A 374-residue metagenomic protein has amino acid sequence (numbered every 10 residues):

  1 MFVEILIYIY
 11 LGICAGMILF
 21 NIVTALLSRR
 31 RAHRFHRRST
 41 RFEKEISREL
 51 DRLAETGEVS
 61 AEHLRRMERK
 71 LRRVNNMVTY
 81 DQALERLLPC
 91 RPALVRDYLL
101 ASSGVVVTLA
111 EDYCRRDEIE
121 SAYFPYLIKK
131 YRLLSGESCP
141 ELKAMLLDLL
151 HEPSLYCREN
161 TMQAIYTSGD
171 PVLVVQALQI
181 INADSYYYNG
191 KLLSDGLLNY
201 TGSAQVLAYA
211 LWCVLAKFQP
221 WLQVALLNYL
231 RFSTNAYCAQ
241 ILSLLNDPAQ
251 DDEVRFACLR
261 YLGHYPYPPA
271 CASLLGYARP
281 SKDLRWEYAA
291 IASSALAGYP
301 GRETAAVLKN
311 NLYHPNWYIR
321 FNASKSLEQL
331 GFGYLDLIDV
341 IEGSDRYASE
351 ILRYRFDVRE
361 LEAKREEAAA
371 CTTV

Functional and structural regions predicted by a protein language model:
M1-S39: N-terminal signal-anchor transmembrane alpha helix of single-pass membrane proteins, serving as the membrane-anchoring
L26-R115: N-terminal topogenic membrane-targeting module
H36, C114, H151, Y166 (+12 more regions): Alpha-solenoid HEAT/Armadillo repeat architecture
T56, S294-G298, A306-V374: Hydrophilic extracytoplasmic domains
L64-E68, L100-Y113, G136-L149, D170-I181 (+7 more regions): Amphipathic alpha-helical scaffolding segments comprising HEAT/armadillo-like alpha-solenoid repeats
Q82, C90-L100, A122-L134, E159-S168 (+7 more regions): Structural detector for internal amphipathic alpha-helices that build alpha-solenoid repeat scaffolds
A110-N199: Long, acidic/polar, low-complexity amphipathic helices and coiled-coil-like
R116-D117, P153-L155, S185-Y186, F218-Q219 (+4 more regions): Short inter-helical turns and helix N-cap capping residues of alpha-solenoid HEAT/ARM repeat scaffolds
